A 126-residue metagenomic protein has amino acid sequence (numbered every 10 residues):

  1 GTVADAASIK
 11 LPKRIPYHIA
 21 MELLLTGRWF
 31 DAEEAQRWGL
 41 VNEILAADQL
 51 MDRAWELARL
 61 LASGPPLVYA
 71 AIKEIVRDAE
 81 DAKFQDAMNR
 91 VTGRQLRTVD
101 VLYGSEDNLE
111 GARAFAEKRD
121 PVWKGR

Functional and structural regions predicted by a protein language model:
G1-L24, W38, R53-L57: CoA-thioester-processing core
S8, Y17-A20, A58, V68-I72 (+2 more regions): A general structural signal for well-ordered alpha-helical segments in protein cores
L11, A35, I72, F115: Terminal peptide-recognition signature
L23-L24, I75, R97-Y103: Helix-loop "lid/cap" segments that line or gate small-molecule binding pockets
G27-E34: Acidic, divalent-metal-coordinating active-site segment for phosphoryl/phosphodiester hydrolysis, typified by short
W38-G39, K118: Structural motif
V41-R90, W123-R126: C-terminal long alpha-helix characteristic of the crotonase
R113-R126: Terminal low-complexity tails and localization/encapsulation signals of metabolic enzymes
